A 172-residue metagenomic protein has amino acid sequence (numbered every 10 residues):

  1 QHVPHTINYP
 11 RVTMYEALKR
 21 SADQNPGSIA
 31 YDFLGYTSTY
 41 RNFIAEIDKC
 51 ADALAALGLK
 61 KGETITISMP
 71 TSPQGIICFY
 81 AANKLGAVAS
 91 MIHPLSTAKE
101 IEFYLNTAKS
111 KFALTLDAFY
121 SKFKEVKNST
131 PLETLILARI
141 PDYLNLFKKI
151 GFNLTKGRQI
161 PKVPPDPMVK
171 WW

Functional and structural regions predicted by a protein language model:
Q1-V12: Flexible, non-catalytic linker and terminal segments flanking ANL/adenylate-forming cores
N8-P10, K19, G27-S72, I76-Y80 (+2 more regions): Conserved AMP-binding/adenylate-forming core of the ANL superfamily
L18-S21, L135: A generic structural signal for nonpolar/aromatic side chains embedded in well-ordered alpha-helices
A22-G27, N153: A short, compositionally biased
D23, A56, E125-S129: Secondary-structure boundary motif
D23-Q24, D52, K84, M91: Charged/polar positions on well-ordered alpha helices
K84-W172: Structural core segment of the AMP-binding/adenylate-forming
